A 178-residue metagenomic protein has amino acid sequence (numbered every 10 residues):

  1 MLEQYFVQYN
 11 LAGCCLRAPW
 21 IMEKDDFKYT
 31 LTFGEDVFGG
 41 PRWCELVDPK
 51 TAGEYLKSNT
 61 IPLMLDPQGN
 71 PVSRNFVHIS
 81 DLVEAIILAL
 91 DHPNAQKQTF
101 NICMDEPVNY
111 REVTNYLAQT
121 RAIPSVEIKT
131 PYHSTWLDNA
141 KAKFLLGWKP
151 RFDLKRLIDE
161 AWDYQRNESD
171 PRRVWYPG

Functional and structural regions predicted by a protein language model:
E3-S73, I79: NAD(P)-dependent short-chain dehydrogenase/reductase
Y9, D25, S80, P93-N94 (+2 more regions): A general structural signal marking secondary-structure boundaries and capping sites
C15, F76, P107, W136 (+1 more regions): Short aromatic/basic micro-patch
P67-N70, L90, N94, F144-K149: Aromatic-glycine-rich donor-binding/catalytic loop that engages nucleotide-sugar donors across glycosyltransferases
S73, V83-H133, N139: Mid/C-terminal beta-alpha module of Rossmann-like enzyme folds, strongest in SDR-family dehydrogenases/epimerases
I79, R111-N115, K129-K149, D170-P177: Conserved C-terminal active-site "lid" loop/helix of NAD(P)H-dependent oxidoreductases that clamps the redox cofactor
I79-I87, K155-D159: Short, amphipathic alpha-helical "lid/cap" segments that border enzyme active or binding sites
L154-G178: Amphipathic terminal alpha-helices
